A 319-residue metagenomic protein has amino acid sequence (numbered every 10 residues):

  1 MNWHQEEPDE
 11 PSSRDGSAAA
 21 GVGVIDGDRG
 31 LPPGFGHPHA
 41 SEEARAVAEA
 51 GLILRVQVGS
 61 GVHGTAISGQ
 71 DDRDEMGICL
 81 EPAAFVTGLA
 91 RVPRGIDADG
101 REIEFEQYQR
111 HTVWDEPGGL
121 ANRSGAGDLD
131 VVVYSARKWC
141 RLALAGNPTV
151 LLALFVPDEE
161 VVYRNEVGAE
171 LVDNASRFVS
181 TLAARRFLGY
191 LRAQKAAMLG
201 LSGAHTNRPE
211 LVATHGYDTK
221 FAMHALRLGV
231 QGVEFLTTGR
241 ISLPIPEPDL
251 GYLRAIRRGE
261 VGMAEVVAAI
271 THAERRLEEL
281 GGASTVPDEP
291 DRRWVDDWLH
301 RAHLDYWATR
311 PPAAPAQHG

Functional and structural regions predicted by a protein language model:
W3, G21-L152: An N-terminal structural lobe/cap that precedes and organizes the functional/catalytic core across diverse proteins
W3-E7, G21-F35, A40, R45-A46 (+1 more regions): Sequence termini and other peripheral, non-core segments
P8-P11, F85: Cationic, low-complexity basic patches in intrinsically disordered or flexible, solvent-exposed regions
E10, N147-P148, N165-E166: Serine-centered coil/turn micro-motif
S17-A19: Compositionally biased, low-complexity intrinsically disordered regions
V22-V24, L54, L142-D158, A169-E170 (+5 more regions): Positively charged, glycine-rich low-complexity segments
D158-D297: Conserved nucleotidyltransferase catalytic core and NTase-mimicking acidic/glycine-rich helix/loop elements in nucleic
